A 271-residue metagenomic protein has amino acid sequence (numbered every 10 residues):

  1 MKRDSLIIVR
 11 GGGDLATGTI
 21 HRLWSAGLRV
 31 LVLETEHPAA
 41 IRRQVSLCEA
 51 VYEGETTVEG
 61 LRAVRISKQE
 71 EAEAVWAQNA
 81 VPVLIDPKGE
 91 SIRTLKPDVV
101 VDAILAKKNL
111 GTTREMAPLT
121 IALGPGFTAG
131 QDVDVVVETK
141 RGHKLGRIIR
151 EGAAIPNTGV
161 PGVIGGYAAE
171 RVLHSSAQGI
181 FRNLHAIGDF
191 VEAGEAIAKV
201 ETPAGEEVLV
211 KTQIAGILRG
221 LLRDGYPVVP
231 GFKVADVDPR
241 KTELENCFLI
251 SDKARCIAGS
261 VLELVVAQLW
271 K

Functional and structural regions predicted by a protein language model:
M1-K271: Well-ordered secondary-structure scaffolds
